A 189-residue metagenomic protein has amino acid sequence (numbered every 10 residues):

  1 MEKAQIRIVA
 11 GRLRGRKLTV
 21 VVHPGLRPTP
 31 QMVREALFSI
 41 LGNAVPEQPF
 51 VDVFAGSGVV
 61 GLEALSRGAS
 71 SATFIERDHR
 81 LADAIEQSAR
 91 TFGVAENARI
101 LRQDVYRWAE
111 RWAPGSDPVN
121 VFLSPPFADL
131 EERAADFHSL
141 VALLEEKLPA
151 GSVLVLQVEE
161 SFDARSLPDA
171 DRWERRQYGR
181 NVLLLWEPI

Functional and structural regions predicted by a protein language model:
M1-I189: Class I S-adenosyl-L-methionine-dependent methyltransferase catalytic core
